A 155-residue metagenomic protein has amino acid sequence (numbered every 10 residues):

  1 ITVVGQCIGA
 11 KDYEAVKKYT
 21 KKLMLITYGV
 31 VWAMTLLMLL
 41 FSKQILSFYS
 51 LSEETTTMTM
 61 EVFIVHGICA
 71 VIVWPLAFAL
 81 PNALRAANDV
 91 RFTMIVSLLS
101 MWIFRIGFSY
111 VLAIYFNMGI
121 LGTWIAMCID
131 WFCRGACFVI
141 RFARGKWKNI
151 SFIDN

Functional and structural regions predicted by a protein language model:
I1-S42, W74-S97: Small-residue-rich hydrophobic transmembrane alpha-helices
Q6, S47-F48, E61, A86 (+2 more regions): Transmembrane helix-loop junction
M24-L36, G67-I72, W102-G107, C128-C137: Hydrophobic transmembrane alpha-helical segments of multi-pass transport and channel proteins
T27, F63, S97-L98, W124-C128: Residue-level recognition of transmembrane alpha-helices in multi-pass small-molecule transporters/permeases
T35-T56, M60: Short membrane-interface helical motifs at transmembrane helix boundaries in multi-pass membrane transporters
L36, A79-A83, I106, Y110-V111 (+1 more regions): Alpha-helical transmembrane segments of multipass membrane proteins
S42-Q44, T57, M101-A136, A143 (+1 more regions): Membrane-interface helix-loop junctions in multi-pass transport and translocation proteins
E53-A77, L99: Alpha-helical transmembrane segments of multi-pass membrane proteins
